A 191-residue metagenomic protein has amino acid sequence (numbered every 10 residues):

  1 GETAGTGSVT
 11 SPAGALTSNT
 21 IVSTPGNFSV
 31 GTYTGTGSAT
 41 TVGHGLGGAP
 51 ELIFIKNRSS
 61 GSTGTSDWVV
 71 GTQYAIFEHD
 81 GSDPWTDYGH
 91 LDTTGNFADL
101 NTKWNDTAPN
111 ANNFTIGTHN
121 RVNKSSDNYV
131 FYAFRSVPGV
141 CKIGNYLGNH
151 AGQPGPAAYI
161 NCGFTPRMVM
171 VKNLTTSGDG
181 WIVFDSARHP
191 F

Functional and structural regions predicted by a protein language model:
G1-F191: Surface-exposed molecular-recognition determinants
